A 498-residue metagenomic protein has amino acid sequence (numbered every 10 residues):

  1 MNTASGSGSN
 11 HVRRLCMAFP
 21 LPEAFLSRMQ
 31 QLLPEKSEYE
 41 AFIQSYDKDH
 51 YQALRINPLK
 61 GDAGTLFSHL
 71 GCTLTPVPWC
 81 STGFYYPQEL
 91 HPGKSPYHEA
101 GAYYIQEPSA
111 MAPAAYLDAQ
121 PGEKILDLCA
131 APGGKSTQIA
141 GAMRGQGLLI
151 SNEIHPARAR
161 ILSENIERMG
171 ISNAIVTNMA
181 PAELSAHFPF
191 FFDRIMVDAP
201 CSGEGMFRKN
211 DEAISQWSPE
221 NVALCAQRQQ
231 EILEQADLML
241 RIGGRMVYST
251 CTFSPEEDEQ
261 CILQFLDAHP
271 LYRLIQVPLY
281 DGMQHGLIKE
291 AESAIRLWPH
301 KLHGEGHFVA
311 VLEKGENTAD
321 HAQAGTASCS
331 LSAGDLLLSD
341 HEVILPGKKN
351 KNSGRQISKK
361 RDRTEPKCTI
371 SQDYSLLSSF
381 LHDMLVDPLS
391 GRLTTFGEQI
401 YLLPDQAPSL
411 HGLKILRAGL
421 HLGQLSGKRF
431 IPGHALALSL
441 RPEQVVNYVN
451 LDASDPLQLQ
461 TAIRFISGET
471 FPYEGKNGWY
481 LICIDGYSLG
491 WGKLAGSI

Functional and structural regions predicted by a protein language model:
H11-F67, G315-I498: Polybasic, low-complexity RNA-engagement segments
Q52-M111: Conserved AdoMet
Q120, S185-M196: A short acidic, Gly/Pro-enriched loop at the edge of an enzyme's catalytic core that lines a small-molecule cofactor
G122-C129: Conserved class I S-adenosyl-L-methionine
P132-G145: Conserved SAM-binding loop of SAM-dependent methyltransferases across substrates and taxa, primarily the Class I
R144, L240-I242: Helix-to-beta-strand junctions that scaffold the AdoMet/dcAdoMet cofactor pocket in Class I SAM-dependent enzymes
I154-P189: S-adenosyl-L-methionine
A157, D193-E234, C251-E259, D281: Mobile active-site "lid"/loop adjacent to the S-adenosyl-L-methionine
